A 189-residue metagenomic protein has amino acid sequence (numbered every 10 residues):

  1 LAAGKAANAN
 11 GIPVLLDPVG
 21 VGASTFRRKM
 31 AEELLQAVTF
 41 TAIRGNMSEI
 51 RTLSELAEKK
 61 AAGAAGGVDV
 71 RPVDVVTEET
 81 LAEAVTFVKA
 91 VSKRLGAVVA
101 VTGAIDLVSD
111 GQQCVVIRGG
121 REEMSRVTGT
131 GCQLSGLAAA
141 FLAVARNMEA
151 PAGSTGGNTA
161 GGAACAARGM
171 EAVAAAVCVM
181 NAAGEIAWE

Functional and structural regions predicted by a protein language model:
L1, N8-A9, P13, V85-E189: Small-residue (G/A/S/T)-rich helix-start motifs and N-terminal tracts that mark the onset
G4-G45: Glycine/small-residue-rich loop that forms an oxyanion/phosphate-binding "nest" at active or ligand-binding sites
L16-F26, S48-L56, L134-A140: Low-complexity, flexible helical/coil segments
R28-R118, E123: Conserved phosphate/ATP/ADP-binding segment of small-molecule kinases
